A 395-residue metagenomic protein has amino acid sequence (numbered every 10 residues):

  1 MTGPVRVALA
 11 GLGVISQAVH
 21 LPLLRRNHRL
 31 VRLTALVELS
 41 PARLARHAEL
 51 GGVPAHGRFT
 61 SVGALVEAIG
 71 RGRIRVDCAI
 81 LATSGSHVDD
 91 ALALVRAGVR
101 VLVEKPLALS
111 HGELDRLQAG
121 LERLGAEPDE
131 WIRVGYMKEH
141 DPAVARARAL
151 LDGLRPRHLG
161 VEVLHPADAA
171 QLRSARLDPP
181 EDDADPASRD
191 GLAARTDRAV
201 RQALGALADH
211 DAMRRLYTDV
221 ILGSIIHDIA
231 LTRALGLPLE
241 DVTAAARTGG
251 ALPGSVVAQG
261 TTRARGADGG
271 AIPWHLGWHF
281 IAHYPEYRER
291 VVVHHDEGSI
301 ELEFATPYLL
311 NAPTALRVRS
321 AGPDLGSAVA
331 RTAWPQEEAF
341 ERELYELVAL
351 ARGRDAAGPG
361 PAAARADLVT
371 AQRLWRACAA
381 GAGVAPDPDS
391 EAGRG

Functional and structural regions predicted by a protein language model:
M1-V53: N-terminal Rossmann-like dinucleotide-binding module
L30-L33, V329-T332, L350-L368: Glycine- and charged-residue-rich phosphate/anionic-cofactor binding loop of Rossmann-like
L36, A79, L159: Receiver (REC) domain switch-region micro-motif
G51-G120: Beta-loop-alpha module in the N-terminal Rossmann-like domain of NAD(P)-dependent dehydrogenases, especially those
P54-H56, A97-V99, L124-E130, G270-I272: A short helix->loop->beta-strand "cap" motif at the edges of active sites that frequently abuts
L109-A194: A contiguous active-site-proximal alpha/beta segment in oxidoreductase catalytic domains
G135-P142, Q171-L239: Mid-domain beta-loop-alpha active-site segment that forms a flexible, acidic cofactor/metal-binding surface
A212-Y308, W334-E337, E341-G353, Q372-R373 (+1 more regions): Contiguous beta-strand/loop segments that form the cofactor/metal-binding neighborhood of enzyme cores
